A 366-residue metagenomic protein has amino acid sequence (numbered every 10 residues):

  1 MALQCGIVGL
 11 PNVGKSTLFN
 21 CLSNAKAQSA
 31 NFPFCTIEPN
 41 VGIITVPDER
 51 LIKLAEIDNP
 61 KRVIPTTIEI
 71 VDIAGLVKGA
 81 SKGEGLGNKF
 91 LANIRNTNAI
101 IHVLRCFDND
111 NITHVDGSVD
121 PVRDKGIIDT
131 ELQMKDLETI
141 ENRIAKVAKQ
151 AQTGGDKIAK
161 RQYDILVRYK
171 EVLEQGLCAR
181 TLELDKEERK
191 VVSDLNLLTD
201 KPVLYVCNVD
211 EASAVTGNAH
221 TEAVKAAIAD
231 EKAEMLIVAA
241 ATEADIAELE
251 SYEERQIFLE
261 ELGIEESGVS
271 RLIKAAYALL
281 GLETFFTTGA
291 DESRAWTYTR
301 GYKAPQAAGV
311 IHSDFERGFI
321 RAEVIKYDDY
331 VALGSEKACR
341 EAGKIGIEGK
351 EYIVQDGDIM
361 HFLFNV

Functional and structural regions predicted by a protein language model:
M1-T113, V122, E141, V147: Conserved G1/Walker A P-loop phosphate-binding module
A2-V8, V13, F19, K146-I353 (+1 more regions): C-terminal-of-GTPase-core extension/linker across diverse P-loop GTPases
N24-A25, R50-L51, G75-V77, R105-N111 (+5 more regions): Conserved nucleotide-binding/hydrolysis micro-motifs of P-loop NTPases
A30-N31, I112-D116, G217-A219, L249: Short amphipathic alpha-helical segments
I57, I100-V103, E131, R143 (+3 more regions): Amphipathic, soluble alpha-helical interaction motifs
L76-K82, G117-L132, A151-I158, E261-G263: Flexible beta-alpha connector loops of hexameric P-loop NTPases
K89, R95, A99-H102, F107-K135 (+3 more regions): Switch/coupling subdomain of P-loop NTPase systems
N96, Q355-D356: Short, flexible surface segments
